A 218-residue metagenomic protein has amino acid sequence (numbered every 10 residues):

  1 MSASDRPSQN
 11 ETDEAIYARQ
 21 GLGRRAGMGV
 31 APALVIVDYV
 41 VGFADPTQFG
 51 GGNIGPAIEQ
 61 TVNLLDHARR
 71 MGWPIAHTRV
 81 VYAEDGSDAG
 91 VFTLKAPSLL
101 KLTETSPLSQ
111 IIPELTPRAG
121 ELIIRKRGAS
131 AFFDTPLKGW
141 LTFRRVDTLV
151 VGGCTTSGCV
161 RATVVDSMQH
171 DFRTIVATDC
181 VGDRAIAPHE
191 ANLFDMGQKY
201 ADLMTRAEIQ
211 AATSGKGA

Functional and structural regions predicted by a protein language model:
M1-R118, L122, T213-A218: Active-site acidic carboxylates
R70-W73, R145, D171: Glycine-centered short loops/turns at secondary-structure junctions
T105-G153: Internal catalytic-core helix/loop-beta-alpha segment that presents or stabilizes conserved functional determinants
V150-G153, D171-I186: A short glycine-rich beta-strand->turn/loop micro-motif centered on a GG-aromatic cluster
T156-T163: Short glycine/serine/threonine-rich phosphate/pyrophosphate-binding segments that cradle anionic phosphate groups
R184-G197: Active-site-proximal loop->helix
Y200-A218: A charged, well-structured terminal subsegment
